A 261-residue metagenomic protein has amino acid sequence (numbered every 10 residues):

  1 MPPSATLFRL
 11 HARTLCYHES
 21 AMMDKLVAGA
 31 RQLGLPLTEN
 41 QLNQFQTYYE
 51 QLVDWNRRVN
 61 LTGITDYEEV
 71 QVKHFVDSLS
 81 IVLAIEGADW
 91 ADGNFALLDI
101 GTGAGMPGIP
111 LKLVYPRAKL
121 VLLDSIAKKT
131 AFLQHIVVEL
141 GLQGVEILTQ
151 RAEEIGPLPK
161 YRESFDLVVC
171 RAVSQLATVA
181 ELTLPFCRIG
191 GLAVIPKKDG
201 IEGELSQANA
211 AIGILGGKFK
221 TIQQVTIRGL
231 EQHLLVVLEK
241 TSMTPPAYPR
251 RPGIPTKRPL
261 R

Functional and structural regions predicted by a protein language model:
Y17-D92, L98, K128-A131, H135-V145: Class I SAM-dependent transferase core
A88-G93, P159-E163: Glycine-rich phosphate-binding loop signature in dinucleotide/nucleotide-binding domains
D99-G103: Conserved S-adenosyl-L-methionine
A104-R117: Conserved SAM-binding loop of SAM-dependent methyltransferases across substrates and taxa, primarily the Class I
R117-V121, S125-R261: S-adenosylmethionine
